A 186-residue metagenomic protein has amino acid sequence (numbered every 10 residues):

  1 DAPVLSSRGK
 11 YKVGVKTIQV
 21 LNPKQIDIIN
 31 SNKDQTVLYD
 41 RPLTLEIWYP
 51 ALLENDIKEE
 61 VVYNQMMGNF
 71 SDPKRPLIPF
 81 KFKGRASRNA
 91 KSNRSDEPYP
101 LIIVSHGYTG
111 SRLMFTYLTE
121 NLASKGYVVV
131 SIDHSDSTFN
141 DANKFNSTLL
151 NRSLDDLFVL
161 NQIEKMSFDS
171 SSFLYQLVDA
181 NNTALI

Functional and structural regions predicted by a protein language model:
D1-I102: Domain-level recognition of soluble alpha/beta enzyme cores, biased toward histidine phosphatases/phosphomutases
A2-S6, I28-I29, D34-T36, D141-R152 (+1 more regions): Generic detector of contiguous secondary-structure segments
V13, I102, V128-I132, V159 (+1 more regions): Hydrophobic aliphatic residue packing
N30, I57-V61, L113-L118, N140-K144: Short, solvent-exposed loop/turn and secondary-structure capping segments
Y39-P42, M66-S71, K125-V128, D133 (+1 more regions): Short, surface-exposed linear patches
K83-D141: Short substrate-entry loop that stabilizes the transition state in hydrolases
M114, L118-S124, F145-I186: Alpha/beta-hydrolase active-site loop
